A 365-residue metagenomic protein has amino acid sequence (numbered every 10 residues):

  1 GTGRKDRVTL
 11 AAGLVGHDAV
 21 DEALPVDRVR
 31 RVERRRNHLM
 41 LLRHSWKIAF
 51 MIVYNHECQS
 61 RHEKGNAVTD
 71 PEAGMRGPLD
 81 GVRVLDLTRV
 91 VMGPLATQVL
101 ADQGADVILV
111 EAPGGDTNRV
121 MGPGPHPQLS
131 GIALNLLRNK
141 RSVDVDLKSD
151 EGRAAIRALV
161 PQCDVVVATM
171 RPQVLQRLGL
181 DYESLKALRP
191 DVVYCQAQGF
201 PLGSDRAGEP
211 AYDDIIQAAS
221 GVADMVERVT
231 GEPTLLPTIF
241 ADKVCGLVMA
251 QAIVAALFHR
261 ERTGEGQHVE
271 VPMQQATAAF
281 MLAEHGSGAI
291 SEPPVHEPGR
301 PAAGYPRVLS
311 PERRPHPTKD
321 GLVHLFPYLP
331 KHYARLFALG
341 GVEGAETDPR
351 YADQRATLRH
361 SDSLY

Functional and structural regions predicted by a protein language model:
T2, T9-A12, A19, A23-L24 (+1 more regions): Short linear motifs in low-complexity or flexible loops
G3-R4, V15, P25, R36-H38 (+1 more regions): Intrinsic low-complexity, disordered N-terminal segments enriched in polar/charged/small residues
R4-R7, R28-R36, R43, R61: Basic polycationic patches enriched in arginine
F50, Y54-E265: N-terminal helix-loop segment corresponding to the beta1-alpha1 unit of nucleotide/adenylate-binding folds
G114, G199-P201, M273-F280, D320-L322 (+2 more regions): Glycine-rich beta-alpha junction loops
G246-G266, A283-P293, F337-E346: Oxidoreductase and adenylate-handling cofactor-binding alpha/beta cores
G304-Y365: Aromatic-enriched alpha-helical interface/lid elements that frame and gate functional surfaces
